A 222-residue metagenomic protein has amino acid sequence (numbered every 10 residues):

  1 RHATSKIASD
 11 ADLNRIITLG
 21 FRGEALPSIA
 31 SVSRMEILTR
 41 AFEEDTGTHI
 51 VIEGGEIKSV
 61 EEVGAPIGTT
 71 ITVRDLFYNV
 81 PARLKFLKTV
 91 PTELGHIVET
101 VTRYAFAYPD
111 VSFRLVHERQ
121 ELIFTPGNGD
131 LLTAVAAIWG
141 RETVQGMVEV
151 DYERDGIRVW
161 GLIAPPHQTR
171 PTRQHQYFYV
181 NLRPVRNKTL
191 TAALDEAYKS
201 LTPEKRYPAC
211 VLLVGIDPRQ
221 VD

Functional and structural regions predicted by a protein language model:
R1-D222: N-terminal phosphate-binding caps/lids of nucleotide- and nucleic-acid-binding domains
